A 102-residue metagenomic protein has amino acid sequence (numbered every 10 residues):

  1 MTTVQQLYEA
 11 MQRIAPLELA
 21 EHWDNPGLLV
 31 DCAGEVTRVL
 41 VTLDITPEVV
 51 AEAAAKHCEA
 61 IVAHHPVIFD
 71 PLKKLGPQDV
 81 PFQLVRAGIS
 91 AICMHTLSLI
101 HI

Functional and structural regions predicted by a protein language model:
M1-T37: N-terminal glycine-rich anion-binding loop in soluble enzyme alpha/beta folds
T2, Q6, E48, D79: Conserved active-site and cofactor/substrate-binding residues in soluble primary-metabolism enzymes
I14, Q83, A87-G88: Alpha-helical structural signal in soluble globular domains
P26-G27, P47-E48, P77: A generic local structural motif
L43-K74, A87-S90, H95: Short HxH-centered metal-ligating active-site micro-motif
K74-F82: Charged helix-capping and loop-helix junction motifs
I100-I102: Conserved small/polar residues in nucleotide/adenosyl-binding loops
